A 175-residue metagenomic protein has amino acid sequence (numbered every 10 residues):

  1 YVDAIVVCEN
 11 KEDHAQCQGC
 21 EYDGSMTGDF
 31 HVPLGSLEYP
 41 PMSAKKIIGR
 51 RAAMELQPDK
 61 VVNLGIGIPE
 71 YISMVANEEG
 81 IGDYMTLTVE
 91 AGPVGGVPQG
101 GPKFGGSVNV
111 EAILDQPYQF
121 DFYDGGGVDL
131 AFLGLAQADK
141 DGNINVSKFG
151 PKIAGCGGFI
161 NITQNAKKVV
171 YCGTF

Functional and structural regions predicted by a protein language model:
Y1-P33, G101-F175: Conserved phosphate- and dinucleotide-binding cores of soluble alpha/beta proteins, encompassing both enzyme active
H31-Q116: N-terminal active-site beta-alpha-beta segment that forms phosphate/nucleotide-binding and substrate-recognition loops
